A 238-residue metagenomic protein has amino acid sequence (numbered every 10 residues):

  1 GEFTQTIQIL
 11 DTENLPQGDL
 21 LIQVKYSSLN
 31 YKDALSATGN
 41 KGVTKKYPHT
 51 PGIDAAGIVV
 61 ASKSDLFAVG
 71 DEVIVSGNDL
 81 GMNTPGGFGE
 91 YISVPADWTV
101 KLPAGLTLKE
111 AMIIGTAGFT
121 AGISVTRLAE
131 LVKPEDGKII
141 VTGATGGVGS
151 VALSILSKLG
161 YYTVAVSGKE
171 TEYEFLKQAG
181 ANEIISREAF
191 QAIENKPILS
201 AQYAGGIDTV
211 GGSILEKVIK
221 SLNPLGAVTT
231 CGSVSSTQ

Functional and structural regions predicted by a protein language model:
D11-L29, N40-L80, G86: Glycine-rich beta-strand-centered segment in the early N-terminal region that forms part of a ligand/cofactor-binding
P16, A68-V69, T107, V132-P134 (+1 more regions): Residue-level recognition of short, solvent-exposed, well-ordered loop/turn junctions that link secondary-structure
E72, K138, G226-V228: Short glycine-centered segments of the SAM/dcSAM-binding site in methyltransferase folds
I74, A204-I207, T229: N-terminal Rossmann-like NAD(P) cofactor-binding module of classical short-chain dehydrogenase/reductase
V75-G143: NAD(P)H dinucleotide-binding glycine-rich loop of Rossmann-like/cofactor-binding domains, especially the beta1-alpha1
N83, V210-Q238: Glycine-rich phosphate-binding loop and adjacent beta-alpha segment of Rossmann(oid) nucleotide-cofactor-binding
G118-F119, G143-S150, D208-G211: Glycine-rich NAD(P) Rossmann-fold beta1-alpha1 loop
S157-K217: Adenosine-nucleotide cofactor-binding segment
